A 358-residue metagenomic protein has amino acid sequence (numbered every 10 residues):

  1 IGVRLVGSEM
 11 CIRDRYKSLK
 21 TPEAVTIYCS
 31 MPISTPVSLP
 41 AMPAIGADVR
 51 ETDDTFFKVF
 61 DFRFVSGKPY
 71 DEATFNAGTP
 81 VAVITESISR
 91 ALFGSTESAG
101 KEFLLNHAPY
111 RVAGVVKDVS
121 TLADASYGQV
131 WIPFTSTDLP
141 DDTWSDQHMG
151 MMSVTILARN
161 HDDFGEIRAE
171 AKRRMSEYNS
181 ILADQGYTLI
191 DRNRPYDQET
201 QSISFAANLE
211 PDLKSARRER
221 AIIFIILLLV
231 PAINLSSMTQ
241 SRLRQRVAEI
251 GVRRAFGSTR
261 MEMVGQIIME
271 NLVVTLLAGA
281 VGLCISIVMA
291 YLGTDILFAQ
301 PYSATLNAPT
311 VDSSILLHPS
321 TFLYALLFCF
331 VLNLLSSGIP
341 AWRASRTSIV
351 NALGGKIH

Functional and structural regions predicted by a protein language model:
I1-G7, I12-D14: Single conserved hydrophobic/aromatic residue that forms the stacking wall/gate of nucleotide- or nucleobase-binding
I12-Y16, P22-V25, F57, T85-I88 (+11 more regions): Generic structural signal for small/hydrophobic residues in well-ordered secondary structure, especially within
R13-P69, D184-L189: Short amphipathic beta-strand/extended segments in non-transmembrane regions
T55-P69, P80-L209: Mid-to-C-terminal secondary-structure elements that act as membrane-proximal/extracytoplasmic interface segments
P211-A248, L276, V331: Hydrophobic alpha-helical transmembrane segments of multi-pass inner-membrane transport and secretion
A248-T294, Y324, F328-L332, P340: Transmembrane alpha-helical interface segments in multi-pass membrane proteins
L283-Y324: Short helix-loop junctions at transmembrane helix boundaries
H318-H358: C-terminal membrane-exit region of the final transmembrane helix in multipass inner-membrane proteins
